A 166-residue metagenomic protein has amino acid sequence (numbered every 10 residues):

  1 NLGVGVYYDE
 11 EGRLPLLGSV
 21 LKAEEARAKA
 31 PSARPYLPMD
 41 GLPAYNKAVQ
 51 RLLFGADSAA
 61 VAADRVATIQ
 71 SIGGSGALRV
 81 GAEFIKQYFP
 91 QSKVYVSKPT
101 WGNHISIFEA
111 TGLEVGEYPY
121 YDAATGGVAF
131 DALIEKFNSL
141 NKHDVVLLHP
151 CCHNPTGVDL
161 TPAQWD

Functional and structural regions predicted by a protein language model:
N1-E25: Conserved N-terminal helix/loop that builds the PLP phosphate-binding region of the aspartate aminotransferase-like
E25-A26, P31-D166: Conserved core of the PLP fold type I
